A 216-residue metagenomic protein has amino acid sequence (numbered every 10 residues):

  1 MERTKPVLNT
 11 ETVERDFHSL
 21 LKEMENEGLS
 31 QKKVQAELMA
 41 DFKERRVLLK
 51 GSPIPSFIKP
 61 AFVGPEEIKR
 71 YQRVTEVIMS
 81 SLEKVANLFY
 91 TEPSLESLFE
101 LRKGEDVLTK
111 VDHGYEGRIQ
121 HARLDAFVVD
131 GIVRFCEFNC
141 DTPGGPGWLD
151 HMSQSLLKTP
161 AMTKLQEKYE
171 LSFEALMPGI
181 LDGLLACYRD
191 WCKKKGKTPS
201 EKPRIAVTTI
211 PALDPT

Functional and structural regions predicted by a protein language model:
M1-T216: Preference for protein termini
